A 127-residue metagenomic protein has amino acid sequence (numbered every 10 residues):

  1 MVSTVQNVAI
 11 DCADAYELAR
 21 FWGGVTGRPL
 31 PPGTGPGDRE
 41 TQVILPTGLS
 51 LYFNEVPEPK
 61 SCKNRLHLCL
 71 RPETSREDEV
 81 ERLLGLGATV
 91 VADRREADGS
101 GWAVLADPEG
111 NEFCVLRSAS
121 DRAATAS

Functional and structural regions predicted by a protein language model:
V2-I10, Y16, P31-P32, P36 (+3 more regions): Vicinal oxygen chelate
Y16-A19, S75-V80: Short, conserved charged micro-motifs
G23-G24, V80-L86: Short amphipathic alpha-helices in soluble, non-transmembrane regions that often serve as interface/regulatory elements
P46-G48, S61-R65: Short connector loops at helix/strand junctions that flank enzyme active sites, especially segments positioning acidic
E58-P59, E73-S75: Short Gly/Pro-enriched loop/turn and capping motifs at secondary-structure junctions
L68: Phosphate-centric recognition/catalysis
